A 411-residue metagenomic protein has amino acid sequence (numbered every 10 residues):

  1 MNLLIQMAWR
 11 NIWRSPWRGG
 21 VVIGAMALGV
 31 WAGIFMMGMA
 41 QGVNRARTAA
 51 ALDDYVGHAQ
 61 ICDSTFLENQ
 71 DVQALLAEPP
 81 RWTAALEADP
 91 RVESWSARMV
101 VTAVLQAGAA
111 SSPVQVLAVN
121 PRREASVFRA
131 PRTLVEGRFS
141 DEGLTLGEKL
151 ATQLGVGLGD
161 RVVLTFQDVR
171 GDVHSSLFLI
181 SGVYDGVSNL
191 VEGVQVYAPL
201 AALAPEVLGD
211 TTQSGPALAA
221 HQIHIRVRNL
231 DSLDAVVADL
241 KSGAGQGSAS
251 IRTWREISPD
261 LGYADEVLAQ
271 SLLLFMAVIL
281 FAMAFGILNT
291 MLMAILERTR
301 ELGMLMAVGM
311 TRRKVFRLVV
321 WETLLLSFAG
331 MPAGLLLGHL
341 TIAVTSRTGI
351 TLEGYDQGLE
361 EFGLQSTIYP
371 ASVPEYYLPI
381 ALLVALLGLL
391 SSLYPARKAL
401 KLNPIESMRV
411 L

Functional and structural regions predicted by a protein language model:
M1-I34, D53, R313, R409-L411: N-terminal Sec/SRP start-transfer signal
P16-V43, E266-E301, L324-L337, L383-L390: Hydrophobic alpha-helical transmembrane segments of multi-pass inner-membrane transport and secretion
G33-Q115, E136-S140, A238, S242: Hydrophobic, regular-secondary-structure patches
R98-V101, V114-V119, V135-L203: Hydrophobic secondary-structure segments that place a key small or acidic residue at a functional site
D168-L272: Mechanotransmission and gating elements of multispan inner-membrane complexes involved in transport and envelope
L292, G303-S346: Transmembrane alpha-helical interface segments in multi-pass membrane proteins
P332-P379: Short helix-loop junctions at transmembrane helix boundaries
P370-L411: C-terminal membrane-exit region of the final transmembrane helix in multipass inner-membrane proteins
